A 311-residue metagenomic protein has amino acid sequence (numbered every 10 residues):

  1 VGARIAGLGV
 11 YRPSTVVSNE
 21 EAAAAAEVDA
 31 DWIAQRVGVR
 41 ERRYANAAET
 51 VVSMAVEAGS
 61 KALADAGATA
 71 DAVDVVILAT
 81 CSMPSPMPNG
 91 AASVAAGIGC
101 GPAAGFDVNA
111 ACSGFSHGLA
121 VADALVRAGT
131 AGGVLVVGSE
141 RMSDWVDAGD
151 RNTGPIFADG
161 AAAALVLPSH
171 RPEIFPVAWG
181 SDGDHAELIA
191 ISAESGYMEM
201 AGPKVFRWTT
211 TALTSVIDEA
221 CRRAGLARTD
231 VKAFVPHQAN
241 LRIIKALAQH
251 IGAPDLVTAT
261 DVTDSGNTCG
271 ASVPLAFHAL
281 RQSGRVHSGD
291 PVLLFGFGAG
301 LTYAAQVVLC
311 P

Functional and structural regions predicted by a protein language model:
V1-A47, A148-T211, S215-D218, F297 (+1 more regions): Condensing-enzyme catalytic core mediating Claisen C-C bond formation in acyl metabolism
G2-I5, V75-I77, G105, G132-V136 (+1 more regions): Short glycine-aspartate micro-motif
I5-G7, I33, A62, V73-V76 (+7 more regions): Buried hydrophobic positions in well-ordered alpha/beta secondary-structure cores of metabolic enzymes
G9, A79, N109, V134-E140 (+3 more regions): Short beta-strand segments
A26-Q35, S85-G99, G132-M142, E187-I191 (+1 more regions): Acidic-glycine-rich active-site phosphate/pyrophosphate-binding loop
V52, V56-G59, L63, S82-M83 (+3 more regions): Claisen-condensing/thiolase-fold acyl-transfer catalytic domains that form or cleave C-C bonds in fatty acid
A58-D74, S215-K232, L280-R285: Phosphate/pyrophosphate-binding loops at sites that engage ATP/ADP/AMP, CoA/4′-phosphopantetheine, polyphosphate
R127-A158: Flexible, glycine-rich active-site loops centered on histidine and acidic residues that chelate a metal or position
